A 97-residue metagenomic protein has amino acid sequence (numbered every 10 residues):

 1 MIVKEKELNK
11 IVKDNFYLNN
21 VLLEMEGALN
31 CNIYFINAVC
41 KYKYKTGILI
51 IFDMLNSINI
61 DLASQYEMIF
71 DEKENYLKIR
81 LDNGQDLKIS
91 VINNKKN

Functional and structural regions predicted by a protein language model:
K4-Y17: N-terminal helix-cap/turn-to-beta initiation motif at the start of protein domains
N9-V12, Q85-N97: Acidic, Ser/Thr- and proline-rich intrinsically disordered linker/docking segments of eukaryotic scaffolds
F16-M25: A short, Trp-centered hydrophobic/proline-enriched beta-strand micro-motif
E26-M54: Amphipathic, interaction-prone secondary-structure segments
A28-I33, L55-L62, R80-I92: Short, surface-exposed beta-strand/loop "edge" segments at domain boundaries and coil↔beta transitions
A38-K41, N56-E74, I92-K96: Structured surface patches comprising rigid loops and adjacent beta-strands/short helices at the edges of well-ordered
I48-D53, N75-D82: Generic recognition of long tandem-repeat/solenoid scaffolds
